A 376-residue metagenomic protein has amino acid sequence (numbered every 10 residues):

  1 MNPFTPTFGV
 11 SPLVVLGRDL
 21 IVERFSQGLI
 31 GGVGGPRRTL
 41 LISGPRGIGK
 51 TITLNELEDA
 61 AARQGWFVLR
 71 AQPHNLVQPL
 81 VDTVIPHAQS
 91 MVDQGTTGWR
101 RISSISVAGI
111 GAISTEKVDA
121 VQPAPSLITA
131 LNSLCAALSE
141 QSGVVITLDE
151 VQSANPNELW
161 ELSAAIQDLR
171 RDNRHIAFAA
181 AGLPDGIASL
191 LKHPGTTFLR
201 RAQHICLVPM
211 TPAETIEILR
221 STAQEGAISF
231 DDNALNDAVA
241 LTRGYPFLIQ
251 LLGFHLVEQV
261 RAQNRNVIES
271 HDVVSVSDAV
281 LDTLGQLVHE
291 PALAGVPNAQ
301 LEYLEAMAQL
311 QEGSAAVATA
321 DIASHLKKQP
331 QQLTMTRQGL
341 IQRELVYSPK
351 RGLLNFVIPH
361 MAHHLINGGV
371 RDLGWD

Functional and structural regions predicted by a protein language model:
M1-R38, V84-H87, Q94, S103 (+2 more regions): A short, basic N-terminal segment
G34-E56: Walker A/P-loop nucleotide-binding motif
N55-L76: Conserved catalytic segments around the Walker B and adjacent sensor/switch elements of P-loop NTPase domains
K117-P184, K192-H193: Conserved Walker B catalytic segment
N157, L326-R343: Short amphipathic alpha-helical interaction segments
I187-A240, A262-N264: Helix-loop-helix "sensor" segment of P-loop NTPases
G244, Q250-P330: Winged-helix-like regulatory helical subdomains adjacent to P-loop NTPase cores
L284, P359-D376: Short, amphipathic alpha-helical interaction segments positioned at domain boundaries
